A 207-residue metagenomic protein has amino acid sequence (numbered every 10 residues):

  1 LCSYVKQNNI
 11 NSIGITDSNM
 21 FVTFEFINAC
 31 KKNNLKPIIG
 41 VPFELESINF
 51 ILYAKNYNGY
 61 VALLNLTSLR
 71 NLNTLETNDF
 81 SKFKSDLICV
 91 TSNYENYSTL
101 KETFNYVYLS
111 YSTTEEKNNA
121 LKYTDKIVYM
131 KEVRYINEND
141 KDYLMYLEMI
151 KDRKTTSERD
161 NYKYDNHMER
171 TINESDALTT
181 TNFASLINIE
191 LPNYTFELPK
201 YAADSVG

Functional and structural regions predicted by a protein language model:
L1-S12, L35-G40, E44-Y108, Y135-G207: Conserved active-site carboxylates
S3-K6, N28, L121-K122: Surface-exposed alpha-helical segments enriched in charged/polar residues
S12-S18: Ser/Thr-glycine-rich phosphate-binding loops at phosphate-binding pockets of nucleotides, nucleotide cofactors
G14, I127-Y129: Residue-level marker for buried hydrophobic side chains located in beta-strands that build the well-ordered beta-sheet
N19-A29, T114-A120: Active-site-adjacent beta->alpha loops and helix N-cap segments on the catalytic face of soluble alpha/beta enzymes
F26-N33, Y123, F183: Alpha-helical structural signal in soluble globular domains
L109, A120-L121, V128: A C-terminal functional module that forms or caps the active site or interfaces directly with catalytic machinery
